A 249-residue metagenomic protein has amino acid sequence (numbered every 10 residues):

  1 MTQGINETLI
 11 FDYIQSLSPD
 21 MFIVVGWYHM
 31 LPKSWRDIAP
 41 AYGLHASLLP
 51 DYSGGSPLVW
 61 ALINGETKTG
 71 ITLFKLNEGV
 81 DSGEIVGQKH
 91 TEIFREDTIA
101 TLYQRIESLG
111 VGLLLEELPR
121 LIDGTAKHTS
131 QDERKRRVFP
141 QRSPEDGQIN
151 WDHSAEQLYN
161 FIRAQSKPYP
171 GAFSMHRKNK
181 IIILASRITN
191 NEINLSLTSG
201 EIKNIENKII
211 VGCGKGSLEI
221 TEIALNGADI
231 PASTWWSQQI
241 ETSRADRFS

Functional and structural regions predicted by a protein language model:
M1-F173, N207, C213-E219, L225-D229 (+2 more regions): One-carbon transfer enzymes
N179-I183, L218: Short, isolated positions in well-ordered beta-strands
L184-N191, E222-A228: A short, sequence-level motif marking secondary-structure junctions
T189-T221: Low-complexity, glycine/alanine/valine/leucine- and proline-rich hydrophobic stretches
